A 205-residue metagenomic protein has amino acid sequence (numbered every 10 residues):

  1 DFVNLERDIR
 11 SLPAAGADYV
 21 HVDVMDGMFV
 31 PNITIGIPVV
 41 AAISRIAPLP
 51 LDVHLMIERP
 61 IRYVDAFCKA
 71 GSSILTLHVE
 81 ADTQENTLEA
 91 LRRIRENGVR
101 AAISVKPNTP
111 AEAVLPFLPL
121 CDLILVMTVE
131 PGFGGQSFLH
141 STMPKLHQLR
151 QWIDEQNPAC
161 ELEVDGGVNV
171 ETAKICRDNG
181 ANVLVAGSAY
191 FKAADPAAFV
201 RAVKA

Functional and structural regions predicted by a protein language model:
D1-T76, A81-E89, R93-E96, R100-A101 (+6 more regions): Conserved N-terminal beta1-alpha1 strand-loop-helix module at the mouth
S73-E80, R177-A186: Short, electropositive alpha-helical surface patch
S104-N108: Short gly/ser/thr-rich secondary-structure transition/capping motifs
V129-P131: Short glycine-rich anion-binding loops that position phosphate/pyrophosphate groups of nucleotides and phosphorylated
G134-L139, D165: Short, glycine/charged-rich beta-strand-loop motifs at protein surfaces that mediate ligand recognition and catalysis
V164-V168, V185-A189: Glycine-rich beta-strand-to-loop/alpha-helix junction loops that act as flexible
G167-N179: Acidic, divalent-metal-coordinating active-site segment for phosphoryl/phosphodiester hydrolysis, typified by short
